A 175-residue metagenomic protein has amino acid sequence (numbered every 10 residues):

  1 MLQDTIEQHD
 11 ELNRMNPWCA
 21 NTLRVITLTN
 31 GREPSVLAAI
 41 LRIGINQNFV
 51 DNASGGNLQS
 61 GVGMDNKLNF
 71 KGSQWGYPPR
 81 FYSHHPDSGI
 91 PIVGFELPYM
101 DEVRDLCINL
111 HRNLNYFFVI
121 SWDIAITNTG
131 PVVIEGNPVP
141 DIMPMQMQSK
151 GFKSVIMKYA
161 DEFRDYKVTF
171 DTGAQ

Functional and structural regions predicted by a protein language model:
M1-S73: Phosphate-binding site of ATP-dependent enzymes
N66-P86: A glycine-rich, aromatic-flanked flexible loop/lid motif
R80-I108, R112-F117, I126-Q175: C-terminal active-site "lid" helix and adjoining low-complexity regulatory extension at the edge of ATP-using catalytic
S121: Flexible, glycine/charged-enriched surface loops at secondary-structure junctions
